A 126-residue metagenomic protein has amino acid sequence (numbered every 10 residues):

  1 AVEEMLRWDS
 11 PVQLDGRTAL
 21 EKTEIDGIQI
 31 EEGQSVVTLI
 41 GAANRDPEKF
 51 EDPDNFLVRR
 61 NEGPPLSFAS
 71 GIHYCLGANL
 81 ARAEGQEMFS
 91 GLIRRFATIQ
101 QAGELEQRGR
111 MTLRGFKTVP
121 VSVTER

Functional and structural regions predicted by a protein language model:
A1-R126: Cytochrome P450
